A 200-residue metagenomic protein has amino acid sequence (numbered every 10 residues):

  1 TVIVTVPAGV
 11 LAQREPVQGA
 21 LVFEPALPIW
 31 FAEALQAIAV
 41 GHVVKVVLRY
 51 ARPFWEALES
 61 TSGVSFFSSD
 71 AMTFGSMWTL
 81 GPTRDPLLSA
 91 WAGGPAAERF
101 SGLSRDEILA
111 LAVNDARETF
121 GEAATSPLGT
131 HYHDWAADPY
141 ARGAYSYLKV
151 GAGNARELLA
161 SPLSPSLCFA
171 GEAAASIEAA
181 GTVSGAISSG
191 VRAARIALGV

Functional and structural regions predicted by a protein language model:
T1-S60, A123: Central helical "cap/lid" subdomain
A37, H42-V43, E56-V200: Conserved flavin/dinucleotide-binding core of flavoenzymes
